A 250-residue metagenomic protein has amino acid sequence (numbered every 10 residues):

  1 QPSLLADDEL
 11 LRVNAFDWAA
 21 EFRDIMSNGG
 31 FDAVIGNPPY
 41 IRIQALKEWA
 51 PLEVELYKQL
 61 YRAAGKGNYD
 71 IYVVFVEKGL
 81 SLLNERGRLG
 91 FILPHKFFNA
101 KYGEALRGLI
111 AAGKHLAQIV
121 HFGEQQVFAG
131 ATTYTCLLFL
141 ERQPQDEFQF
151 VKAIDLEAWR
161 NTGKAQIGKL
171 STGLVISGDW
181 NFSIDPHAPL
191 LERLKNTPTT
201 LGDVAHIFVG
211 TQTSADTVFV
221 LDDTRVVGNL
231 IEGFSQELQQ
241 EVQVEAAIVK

Functional and structural regions predicted by a protein language model:
Q1-D8, L201, A246-K250: Short intrinsically disordered, low-complexity coil segments enriched in acidic
P2-R23: S-adenosyl-L-methionine
F16-Q243, I248: Signature of N6-adenine DNA methyltransferases within the class I
